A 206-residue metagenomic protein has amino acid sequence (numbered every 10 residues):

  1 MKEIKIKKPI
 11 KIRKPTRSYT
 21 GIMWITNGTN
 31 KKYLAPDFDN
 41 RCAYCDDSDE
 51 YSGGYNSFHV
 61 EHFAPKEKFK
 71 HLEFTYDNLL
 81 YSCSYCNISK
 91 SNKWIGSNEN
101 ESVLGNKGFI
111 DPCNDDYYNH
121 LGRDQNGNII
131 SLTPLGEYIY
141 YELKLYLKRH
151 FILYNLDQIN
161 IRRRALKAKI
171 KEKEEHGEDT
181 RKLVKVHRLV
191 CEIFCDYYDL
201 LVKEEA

Functional and structural regions predicted by a protein language model:
K2-Y44, F69-H71, D77: Short, charged surface segments at domain edges that flank catalytic/cofactor-binding sites
G28-K32, D115, R164, R181: Generic alpha-helical secondary structure signal
C42-C45, C83-C86: Short cysteine-rich clusters marking metal-coordination/redox-active sites
D47-L79, K90-G105: Histidine-centered nuclease catalytic patch
K90-A165: Domain-level detector of nuclease and nuclease-like folds in predominantly extracellular/periplasmic contexts
Y138-A206: C-terminal, charged low-complexity interaction regions
